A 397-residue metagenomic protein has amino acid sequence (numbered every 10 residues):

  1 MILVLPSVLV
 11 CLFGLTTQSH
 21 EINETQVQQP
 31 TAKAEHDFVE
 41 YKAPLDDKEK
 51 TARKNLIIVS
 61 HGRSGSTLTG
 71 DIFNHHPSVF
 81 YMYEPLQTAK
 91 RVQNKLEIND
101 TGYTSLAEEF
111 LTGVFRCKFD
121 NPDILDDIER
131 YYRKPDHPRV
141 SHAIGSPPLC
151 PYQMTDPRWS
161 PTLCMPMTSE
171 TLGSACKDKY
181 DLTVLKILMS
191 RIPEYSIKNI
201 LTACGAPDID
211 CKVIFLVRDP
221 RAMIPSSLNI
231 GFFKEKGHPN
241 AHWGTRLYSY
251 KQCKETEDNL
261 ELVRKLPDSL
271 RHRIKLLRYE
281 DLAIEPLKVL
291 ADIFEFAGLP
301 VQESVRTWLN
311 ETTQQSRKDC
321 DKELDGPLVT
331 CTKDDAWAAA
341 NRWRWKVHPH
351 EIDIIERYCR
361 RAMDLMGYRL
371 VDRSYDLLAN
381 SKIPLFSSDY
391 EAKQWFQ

Functional and structural regions predicted by a protein language model:
M1-L56, S60-G62, E97, I128-V140 (+6 more regions): PAPS-dependent sulfotransferases, especially Golgi type II membrane carbohydrate sulfotransferases
I57, L68, K212, E285 (+1 more regions): Amphipathic alpha-helical recognition patches that constitute DNA-binding helices
S60, Y81-Y83, V184, F215: Structural recognition of the beta-strand scaffold that forms the well-ordered cores of secreted hydrolase catalytic
T67-V79: A conserved segment at the C-terminal end of the G1
H75, Y81, Q87, A222-P225 (+1 more regions): Active-site micro-motifs of SAM-dependent methyltransferase domains
F80-D120: Conserved substrate/cofactor phosphate-moiety recognition/catalytic segment in nucleotide-dependent phosphotransferases
E108-P148: A conserved catalytic-core segment of Leloir-type glycosyltransferases
D136-T307, Q314-T332: PAPS-dependent sulfotransferase catalytic domain
